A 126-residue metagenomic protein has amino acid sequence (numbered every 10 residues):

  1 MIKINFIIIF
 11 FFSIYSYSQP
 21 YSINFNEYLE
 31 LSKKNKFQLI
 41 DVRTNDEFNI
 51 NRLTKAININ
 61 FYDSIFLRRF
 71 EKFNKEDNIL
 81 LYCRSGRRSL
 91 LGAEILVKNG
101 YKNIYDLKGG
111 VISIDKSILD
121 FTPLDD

Functional and structural regions predicted by a protein language model:
I2-I4, S16-L31, F37, D46-D77 (+1 more regions): Rhodanese-like catalytic fold shared by cysteine-dependent sulfurtransferases and DSP/PTP-type phosphatases
I8: S-adenosylmethionine
F11-Y15: N-terminal signal peptide c-region/cleavage motif recognized by signal peptidases
L39-D41: Structural scaffold elements adjacent to functional motifs in cytosolic proteins
Y82: Short, surface-exposed ligand- or partner-binding patches at beta-edge/loop junctions that are enriched in aromatics
